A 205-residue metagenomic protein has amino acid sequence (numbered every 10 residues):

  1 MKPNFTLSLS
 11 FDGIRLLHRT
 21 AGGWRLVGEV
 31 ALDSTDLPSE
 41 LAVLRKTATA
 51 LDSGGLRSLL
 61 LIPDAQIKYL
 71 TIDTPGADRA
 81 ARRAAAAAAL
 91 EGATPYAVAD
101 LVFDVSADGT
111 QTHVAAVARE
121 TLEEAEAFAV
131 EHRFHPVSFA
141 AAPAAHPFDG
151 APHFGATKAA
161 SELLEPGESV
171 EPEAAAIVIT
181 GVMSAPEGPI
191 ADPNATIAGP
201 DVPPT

Functional and structural regions predicted by a protein language model:
M1-T205: Hydrophobic/aromatic-enriched cytosolic interaction surfaces used to assemble or bind macromolecules
